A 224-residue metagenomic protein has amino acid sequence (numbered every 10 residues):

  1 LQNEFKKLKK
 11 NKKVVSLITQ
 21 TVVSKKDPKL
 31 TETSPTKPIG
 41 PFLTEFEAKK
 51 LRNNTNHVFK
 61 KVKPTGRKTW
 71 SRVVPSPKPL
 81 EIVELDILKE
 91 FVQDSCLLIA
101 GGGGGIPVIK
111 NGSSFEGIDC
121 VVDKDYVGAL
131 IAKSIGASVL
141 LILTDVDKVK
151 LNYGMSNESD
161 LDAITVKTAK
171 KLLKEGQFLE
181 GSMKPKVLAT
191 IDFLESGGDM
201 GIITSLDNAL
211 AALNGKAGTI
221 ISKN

Functional and structural regions predicted by a protein language model:
L1-N224: C-terminal catalytic "cap/lid" subdomain
